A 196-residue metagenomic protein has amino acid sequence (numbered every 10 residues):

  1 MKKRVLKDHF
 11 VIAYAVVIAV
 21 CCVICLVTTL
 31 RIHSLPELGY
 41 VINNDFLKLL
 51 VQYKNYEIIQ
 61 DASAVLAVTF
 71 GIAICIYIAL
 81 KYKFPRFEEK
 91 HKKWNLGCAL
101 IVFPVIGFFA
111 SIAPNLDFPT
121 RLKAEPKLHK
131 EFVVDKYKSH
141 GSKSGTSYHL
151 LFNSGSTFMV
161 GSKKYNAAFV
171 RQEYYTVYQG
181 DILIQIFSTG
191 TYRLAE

Functional and structural regions predicted by a protein language model:
K3-A19: Alpha-helical transmembrane segments and their helix-start/interface "positive-inside/aromatic belt" motifs in integral
V16-K81: Membrane-embedded alpha-helical segments of integral membrane proteins
C25-R31, V105-L122: Membrane-interface motif at the C-terminal end of an N-terminal transmembrane signal
E88-L116: Internal/C-terminal transmembrane anchor helices
L122-K143: Structural detector for short beta-strands of small beta-barrel domains
S139-N153: Short aromatic-glycine-enriched beta-strand elements
K163-D181: Short nucleic-acid-contacting surface segments enriched for D/E, G, S/T with interspersed K/R
G180-E196: OB-fold/S1-family single-stranded nucleic acid-binding modules
